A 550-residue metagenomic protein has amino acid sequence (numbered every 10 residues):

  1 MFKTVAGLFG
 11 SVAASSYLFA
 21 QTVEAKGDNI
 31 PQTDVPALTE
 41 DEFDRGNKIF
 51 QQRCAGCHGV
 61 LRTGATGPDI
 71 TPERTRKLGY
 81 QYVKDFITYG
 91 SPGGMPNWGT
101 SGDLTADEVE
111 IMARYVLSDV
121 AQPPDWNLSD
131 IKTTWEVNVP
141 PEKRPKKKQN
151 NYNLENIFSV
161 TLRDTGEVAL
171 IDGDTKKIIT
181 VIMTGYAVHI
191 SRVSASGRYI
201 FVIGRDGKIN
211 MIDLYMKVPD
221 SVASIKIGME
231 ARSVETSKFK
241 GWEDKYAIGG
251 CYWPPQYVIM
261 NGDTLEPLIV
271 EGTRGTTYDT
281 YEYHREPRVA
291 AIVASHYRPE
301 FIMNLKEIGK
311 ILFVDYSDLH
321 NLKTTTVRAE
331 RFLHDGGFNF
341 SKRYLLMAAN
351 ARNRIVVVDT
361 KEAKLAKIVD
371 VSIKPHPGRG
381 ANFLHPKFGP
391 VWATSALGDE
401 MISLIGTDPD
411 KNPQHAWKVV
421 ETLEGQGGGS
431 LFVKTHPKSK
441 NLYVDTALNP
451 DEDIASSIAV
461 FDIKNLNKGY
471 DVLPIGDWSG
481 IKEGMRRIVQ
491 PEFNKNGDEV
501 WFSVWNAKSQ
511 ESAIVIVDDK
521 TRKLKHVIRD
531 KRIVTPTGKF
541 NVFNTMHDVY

Functional and structural regions predicted by a protein language model:
T22-I49, K143-K146: Electrostatic cytochrome c docking/interface patches
P36, E40, G56, L61-A65 (+1 more regions): Extracytoplasmic electron-transfer domains, predominantly the class I c-type cytochrome c fold
W135-Y152, R192-A195, V234-E243, E282-Y297 (+5 more regions): Structural signature of eukaryotic scaffold interfaces centered on beta-propeller domains
E167, I209-M211, P255-I259, G309-F313 (+4 more regions): Structural motif
K177-I182, V218-I225, E266-E271, G275-E282 (+5 more regions): A short beta-strand motif characteristic of beta-propeller blades
I212-K217, M260-L268, D315-L319, T360-K364 (+3 more regions): Short loop/turn segments immediately following beta-strands, especially the blade-tip and inter-blade linker loops
K226-E307, H320-R328, L333: Asp-box/WD-like beta-propeller blade repeats and closely related beta-sheet repeat scaffolds
G389-A393, E400-I402, G427-S509: Loop/turn-rich, solvent-exposed surfaces of beta-rich toroidal or solenoidal domains
